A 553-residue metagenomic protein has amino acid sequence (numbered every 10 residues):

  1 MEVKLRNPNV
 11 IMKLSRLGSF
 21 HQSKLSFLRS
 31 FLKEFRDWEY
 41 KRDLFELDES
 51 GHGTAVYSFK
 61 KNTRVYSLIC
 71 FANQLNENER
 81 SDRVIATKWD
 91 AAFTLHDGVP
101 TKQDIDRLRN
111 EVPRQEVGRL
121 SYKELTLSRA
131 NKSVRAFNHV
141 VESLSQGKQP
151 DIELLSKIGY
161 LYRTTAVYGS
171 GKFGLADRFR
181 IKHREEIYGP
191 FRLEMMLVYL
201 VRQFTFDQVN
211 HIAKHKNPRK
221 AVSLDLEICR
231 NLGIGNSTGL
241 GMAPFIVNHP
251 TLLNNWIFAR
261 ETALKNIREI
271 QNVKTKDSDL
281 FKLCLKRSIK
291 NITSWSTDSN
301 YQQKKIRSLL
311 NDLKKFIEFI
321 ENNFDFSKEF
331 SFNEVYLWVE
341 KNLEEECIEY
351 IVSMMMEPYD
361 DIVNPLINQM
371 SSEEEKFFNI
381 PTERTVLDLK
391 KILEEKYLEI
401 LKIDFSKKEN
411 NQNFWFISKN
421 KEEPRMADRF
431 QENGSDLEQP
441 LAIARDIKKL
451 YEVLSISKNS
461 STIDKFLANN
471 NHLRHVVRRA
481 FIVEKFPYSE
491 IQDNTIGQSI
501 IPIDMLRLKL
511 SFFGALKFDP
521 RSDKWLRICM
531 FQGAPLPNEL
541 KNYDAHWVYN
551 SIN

Functional and structural regions predicted by a protein language model:
E2-S19, S50-H52, V65-S67, A72-Q74 (+16 more regions): Long, solvent-exposed non-transmembrane regions
R16-R42: Amphipathic alpha-helical segments
F27-E34, D104-E111, A136-S143, L154-K157 (+26 more regions): Charge-rich, solvent-exposed alpha-helical interaction surfaces
K33-T87, L387-K391, L398-D404, N411-I417 (+3 more regions): Amphipathic, interaction-prone secondary-structure segments
T63-E124, P190, R202-K214, A221-L232 (+10 more regions): Intrinsically disordered, low-complexity regulatory segments enriched in Ser/Thr/Pro and charged residues
R109-R180: Charged, structured surface patches that assemble and position nucleic-acid processing machinery
Q149, E153, K157-M195, Q203 (+9 more regions): Acidic, proline/glycine-rich low-complexity IDRs
I403-F405, N411-R527, W547: Long C-terminal appendages of very large multidomain proteins
